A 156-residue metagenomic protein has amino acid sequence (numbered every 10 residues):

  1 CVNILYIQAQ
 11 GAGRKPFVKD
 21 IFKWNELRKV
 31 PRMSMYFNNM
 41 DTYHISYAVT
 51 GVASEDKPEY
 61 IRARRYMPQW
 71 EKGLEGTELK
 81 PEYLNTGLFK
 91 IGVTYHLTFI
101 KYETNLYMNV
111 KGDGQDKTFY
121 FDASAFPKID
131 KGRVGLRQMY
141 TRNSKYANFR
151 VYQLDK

Functional and structural regions predicted by a protein language model:
C1-K72: Secretory/extracellular carbohydrate-interaction modules and structurally similar beta-sandwich "look-alikes"
Q8-Q10, N109-D113, Y152-L154: Predominantly extracellular/luminal cell-surface or secreted proteins
R32, T94-H96, N105, R133 (+1 more regions): Extracellular structured ligand-interaction cores
R64-L74, K101, T118-S124: Acidic/His-leaning functional-site neighborhoods
W70-H96: Short, aromatic/His-centered strand-loop micro-motif at the edge of beta-sheets
T86-A123: Carbohydrate-binding surfaces in secreted/extracellular proteins
F119-K145: Flexible glycan-contacting loops in extracellular carbohydrate-active proteins
A147-V151: Extracellular beta-strand elements of beta-rich domains used for carbohydrate recognition/degradation or cell-matrix
